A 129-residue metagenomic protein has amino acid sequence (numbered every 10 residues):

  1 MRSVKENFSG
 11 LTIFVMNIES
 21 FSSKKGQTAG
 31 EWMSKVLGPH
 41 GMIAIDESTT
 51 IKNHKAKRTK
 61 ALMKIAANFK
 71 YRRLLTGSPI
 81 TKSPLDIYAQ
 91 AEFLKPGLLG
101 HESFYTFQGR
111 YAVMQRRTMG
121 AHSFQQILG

Functional and structural regions predicted by a protein language model:
R2-P39, N53-K60, K64: Conserved helix/coil segment N-terminal to the catalytic DExD/H
S22-K25, I51-N53, I80-P84, A89: Short catalytic/ligand-binding loop motif for oxyanion handling, primarily in non-cytosolic enzymes, centered on
M42, T59-G129: Conserved P-loop NTPase motor "coupling/switch" region that bridges the ATPase
D46-E47: Walker B catalytic acidic pair
